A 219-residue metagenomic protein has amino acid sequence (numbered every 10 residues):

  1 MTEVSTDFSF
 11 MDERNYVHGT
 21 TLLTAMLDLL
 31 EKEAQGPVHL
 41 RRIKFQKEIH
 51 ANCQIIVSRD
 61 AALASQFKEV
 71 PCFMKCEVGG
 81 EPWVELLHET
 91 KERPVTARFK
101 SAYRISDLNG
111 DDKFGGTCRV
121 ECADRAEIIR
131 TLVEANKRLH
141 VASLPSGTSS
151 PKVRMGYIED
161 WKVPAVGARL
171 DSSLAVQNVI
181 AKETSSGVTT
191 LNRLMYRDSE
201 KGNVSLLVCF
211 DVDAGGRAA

Functional and structural regions predicted by a protein language model:
M1-K47, E69-F73, G79-G80: Long alpha-helical, hydrophobic tracts
M1-V17, H88-T131, A135-S143: Catalytic strand-loop segment that frames the active site of acyl-thioester-processing enzymes
T21, K32-P37, E127-R154, T184-L207: Extended intrinsically disordered, low-complexity coil regions enriched in Ser, Thr, Gly, Ala and often Pro
T24-Q66, N136-A181: Hydrophobic beta-strand-centered segment that forms part of the acyl-chain substrate-binding groove
V38, N52, D111-G115, G187-T189: A general secondary-structure signal for short beta-strands and their flanking turns/coil in non-transmembrane regions
I49, S58-I105, Q177-A219: HotDog/MaoC-like acyl-thioester-processing domains
